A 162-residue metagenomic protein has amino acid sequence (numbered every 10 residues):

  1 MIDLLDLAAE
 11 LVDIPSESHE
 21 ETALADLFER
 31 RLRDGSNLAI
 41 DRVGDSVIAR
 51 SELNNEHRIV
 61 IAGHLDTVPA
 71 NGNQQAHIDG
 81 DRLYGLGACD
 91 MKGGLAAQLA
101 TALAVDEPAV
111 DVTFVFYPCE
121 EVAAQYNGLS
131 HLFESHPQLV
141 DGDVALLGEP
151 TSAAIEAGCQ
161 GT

Functional and structural regions predicted by a protein language model:
M1-A88: Acidic/His- and Gly-rich active-site-bordering loop/insert found across diverse amide/peptide-bond hydrolases
H19, A23, L27, G93 (+1 more regions): Conserved active-site and cofactor/substrate-binding residues in soluble primary-metabolism enzymes
H57-V60, G87-C89, G142-T151: Short, mixed-charge, low-aromatic patches
R58-F116, A124, G128: Active-site metal-coordination/substrate-binding segment of hydrolases, especially metallo-dependent peptidases
A96-G161: Acidic/histidine-rich catalytic neighborhood of metal-dependent amide-processing enzymes
